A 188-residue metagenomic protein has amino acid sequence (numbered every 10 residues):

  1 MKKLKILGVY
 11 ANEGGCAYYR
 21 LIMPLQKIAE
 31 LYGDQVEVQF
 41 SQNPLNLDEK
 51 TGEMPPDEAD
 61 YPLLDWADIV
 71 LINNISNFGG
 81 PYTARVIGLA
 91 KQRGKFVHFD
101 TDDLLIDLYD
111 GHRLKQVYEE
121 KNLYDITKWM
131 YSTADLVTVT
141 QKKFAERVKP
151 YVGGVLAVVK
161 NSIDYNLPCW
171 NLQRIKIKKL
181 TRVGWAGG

Functional and structural regions predicted by a protein language model:
M1-F78: N-terminal pre-catalytic "stem/leader" segment of glycosyltransferase-like enzymes
K5-L7, R174-G188: Conserved donor-binding/catalytic core segment of Leloir-type glycosyltransferases
Y10-A11, I75, N161, W185-G188: Conserved donor-binding loops in enzymes that form glycosidic bonds
M54-D65, R85-R93, L105, V117-V137: Membrane-proximal helix-turn-helix segments that form the acceptor-binding/catalytic region of lipid-linked
I69-V70, A90-Y109: Active-site proximal beta-strand in glycosyltransferases
V70-L71, H98, S132-K142: A short beta-strand/loop micro-motif in the catalytic core of glycosyltransferases that engages the nucleotide-sugar
N73-Q92, I106, A186: An aromatic- and histidine-rich active-site surface loop
K143, S162: Carbohydrate-associated surface elements
